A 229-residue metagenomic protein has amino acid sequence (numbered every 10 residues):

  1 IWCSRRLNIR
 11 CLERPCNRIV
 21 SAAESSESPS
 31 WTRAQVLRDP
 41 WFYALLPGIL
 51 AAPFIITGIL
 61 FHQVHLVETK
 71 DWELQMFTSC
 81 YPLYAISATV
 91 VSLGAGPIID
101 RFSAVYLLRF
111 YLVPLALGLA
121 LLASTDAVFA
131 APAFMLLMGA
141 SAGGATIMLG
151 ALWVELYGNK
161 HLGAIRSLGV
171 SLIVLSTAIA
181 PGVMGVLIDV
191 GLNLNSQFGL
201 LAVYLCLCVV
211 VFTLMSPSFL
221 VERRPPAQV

Functional and structural regions predicted by a protein language model:
I1-A23, C208-S216: C-terminal membrane-cytosol helix-exit motif in multi-pass small-molecule transporters
A34-A95: Extracytoplasmic gate region of multi-pass secondary transporters
V91-S103, I188-D189: Helix-to-loop junctions at the C-terminal end of transmembrane segments in multipass secondary transporters
Y106-L121: Structural signature of the two symmetry-related core transmembrane helices
F129-L137: Paired small-residue
G144-Y157: Intracellular juxtamembrane helix-capping segments at the cytosolic ends of symmetry-related transmembrane helices
N159-G191: A late C-terminal transmembrane helix in Major Facilitator Superfamily
V186-Y204: A membrane-interface helix-boundary motif in multi-pass transporters
